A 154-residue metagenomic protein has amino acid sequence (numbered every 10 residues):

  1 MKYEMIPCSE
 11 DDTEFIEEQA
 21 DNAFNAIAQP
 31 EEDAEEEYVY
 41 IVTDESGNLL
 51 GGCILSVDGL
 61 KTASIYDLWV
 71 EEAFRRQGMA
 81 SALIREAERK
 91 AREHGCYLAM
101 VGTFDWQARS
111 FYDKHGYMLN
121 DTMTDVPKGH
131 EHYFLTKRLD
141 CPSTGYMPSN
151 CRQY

Functional and structural regions predicted by a protein language model:
Y3-T62, Y66, E71, W106 (+2 more regions): Acetyl-CoA-dependent GNAT
R76-R89, K114: Conserved acetyl-CoA-binding loop-helix of GNAT-fold acetyltransferases
A80, I84, D105-A108, D125-E131: Short glycine/proline-centered loop/turn elements that form peptide/ligand docking sites
A91-F104: Conserved GNAT acetyl-CoA-binding A-motif
M100-G102, M118-F134: Conserved catalytic-core motifs of GNAT/GCN5-like acyltransferases
